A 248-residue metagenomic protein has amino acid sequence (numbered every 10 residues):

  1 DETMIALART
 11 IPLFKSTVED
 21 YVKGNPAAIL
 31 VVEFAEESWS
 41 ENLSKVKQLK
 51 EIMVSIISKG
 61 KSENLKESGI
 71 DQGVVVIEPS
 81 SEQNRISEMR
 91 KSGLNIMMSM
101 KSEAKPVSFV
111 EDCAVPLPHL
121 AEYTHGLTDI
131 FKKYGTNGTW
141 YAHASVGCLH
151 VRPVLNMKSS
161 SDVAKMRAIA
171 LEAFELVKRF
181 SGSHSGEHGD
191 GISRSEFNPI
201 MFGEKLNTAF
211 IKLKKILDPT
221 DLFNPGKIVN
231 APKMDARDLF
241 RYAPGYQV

Functional and structural regions predicted by a protein language model:
D1-H143, G147-G186, D190-V248: Noncatalytic alpha-helical scaffold of FAD-dependent oxidoreductases
